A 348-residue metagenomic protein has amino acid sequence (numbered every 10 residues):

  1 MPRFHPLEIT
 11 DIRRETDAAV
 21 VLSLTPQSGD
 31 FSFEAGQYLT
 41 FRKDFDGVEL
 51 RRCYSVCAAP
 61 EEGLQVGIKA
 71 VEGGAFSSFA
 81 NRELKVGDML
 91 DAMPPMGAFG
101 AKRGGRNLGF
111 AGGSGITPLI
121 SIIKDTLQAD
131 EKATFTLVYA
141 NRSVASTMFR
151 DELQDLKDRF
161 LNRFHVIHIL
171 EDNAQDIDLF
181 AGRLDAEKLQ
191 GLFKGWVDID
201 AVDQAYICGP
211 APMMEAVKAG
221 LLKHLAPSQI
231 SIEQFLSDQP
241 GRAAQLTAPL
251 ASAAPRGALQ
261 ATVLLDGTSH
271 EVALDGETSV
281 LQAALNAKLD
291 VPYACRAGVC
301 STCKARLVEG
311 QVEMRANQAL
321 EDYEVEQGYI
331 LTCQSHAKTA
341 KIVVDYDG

Functional and structural regions predicted by a protein language model:
M1, P6-E8, R14, A18-V20 (+5 more regions): Iron-sulfur (Fe-S) cluster-binding modules
P2-D88, R106, N141-V144, Q154 (+1 more regions): Ferredoxin-reductase
D44, P95-M96, D347: Short, surface-exposed secondary-structure boundary micro-motifs
S78-A253, G257-T262, S269: FNR/FR-type flavoprotein reductase catalytic core
R256-P292, R296: C-terminal accessory/binding modules appended to enzymatic or scaffolding proteins
A283-P292, T302-G348: Iron-sulfur (Fe-S) cluster-binding segments and ferredoxin-like electron-carrier domains, especially [2Fe-2S]
